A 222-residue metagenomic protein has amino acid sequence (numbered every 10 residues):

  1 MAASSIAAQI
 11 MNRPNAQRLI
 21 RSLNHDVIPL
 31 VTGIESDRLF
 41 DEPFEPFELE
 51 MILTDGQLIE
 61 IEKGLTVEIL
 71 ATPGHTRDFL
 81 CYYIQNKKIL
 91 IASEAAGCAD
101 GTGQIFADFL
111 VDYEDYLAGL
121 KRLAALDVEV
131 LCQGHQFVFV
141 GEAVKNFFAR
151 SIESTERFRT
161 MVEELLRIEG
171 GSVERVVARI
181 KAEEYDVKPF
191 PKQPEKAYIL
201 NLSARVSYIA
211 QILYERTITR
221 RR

Functional and structural regions predicted by a protein language model:
M1-L58: Active-site HxH/HxHxD metal-binding segment of metal-dependent hydrolases
E42, T66-R157: Metallo-beta-lactamase
E48, H135-V138, R179-E184: A general structural signal for short secondary-structure boundary/capping elements
E50-L53, Q57, T66, V128 (+2 more regions): Amphipathic, soluble alpha/beta structural segments
E62-K63: Conserved N-terminal entry element of GNAT/NAT acetyltransferase domains
I152-G170: Charged, amphipathic alpha-helical linkers/stalks
E164-R222: C-terminal regulatory/interaction regions
